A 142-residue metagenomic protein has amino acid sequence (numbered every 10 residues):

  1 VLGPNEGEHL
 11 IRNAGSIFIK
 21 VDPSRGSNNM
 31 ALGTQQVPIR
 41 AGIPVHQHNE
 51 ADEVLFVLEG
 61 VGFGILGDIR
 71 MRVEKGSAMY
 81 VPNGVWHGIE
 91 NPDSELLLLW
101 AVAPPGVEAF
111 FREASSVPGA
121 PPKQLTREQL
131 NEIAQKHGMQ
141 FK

Functional and structural regions predicted by a protein language model:
V1-M30, S116-K142: A short, N-terminal "cap"/entry segment at the start of jelly-roll beta-barrel domains of the cupin/DSBH fold
F18-I19, G33-H48: Conserved short histidine dyad/triad with adjacent acidic residue
D22-S24, A41, N49, G62 (+1 more regions): Hydrophobic small-molecule pocket/channel-lining residues, especially in calycin-type beta-barrels
G26, F63, N83-A109: Ligand-binding loop in jelly-roll beta-barrel domains
Q35, V61, I69-M71: Well-ordered beta-strand scaffold positions
E50-G62, G67: Glycine- and acidic-residue-biased ligand/ion/polar-headgroup-sensing regions
D68-G84: Short acidic-glycine-tyrosine-enriched beta hairpin
L97, F111-G119: A hydrophobic, small-residue-rich beta->alpha segment in the mid-to-C-terminal subdomain of diverse proteins
